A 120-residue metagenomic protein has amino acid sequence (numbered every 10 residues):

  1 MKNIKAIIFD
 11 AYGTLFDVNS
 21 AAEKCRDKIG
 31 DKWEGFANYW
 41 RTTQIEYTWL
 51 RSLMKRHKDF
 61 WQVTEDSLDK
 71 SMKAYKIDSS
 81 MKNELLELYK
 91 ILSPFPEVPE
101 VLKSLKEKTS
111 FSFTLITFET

Functional and structural regions predicted by a protein language model:
M1-I45: Active-site neighborhood of HAD-like aspartate-dependent phosphohydrolases
A22-R26, W40-Q44, T64, L85 (+2 more regions): Hydrophobic alpha-helical core bundles mediating ligand binding, dimerization, or RNAP-core interactions
I29-K32, R56, P94: Residue-level signature of the cytosolic catalytic core of signaling kinases
D31-Y39, A74-L85: Short, surface-exposed acidic
T48-N83: A metal-dependent, Asp-based hydrolase signature
F60, P94-E97: An acidic site on a long C-lobe helix of protein kinase domains
S79-I91, V98-T120: Substrate-recognition element of Asp-dependent hydrolases with the DxDx(T/V) motif
